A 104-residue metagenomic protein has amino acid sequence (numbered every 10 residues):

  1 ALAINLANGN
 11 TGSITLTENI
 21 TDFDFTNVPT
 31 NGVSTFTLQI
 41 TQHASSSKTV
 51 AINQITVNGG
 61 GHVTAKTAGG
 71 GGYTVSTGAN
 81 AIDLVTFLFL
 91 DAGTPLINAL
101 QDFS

Functional and structural regions predicted by a protein language model:
A1-N8: Extracellular beta-solenoid/beta-roll
N8-I14: Short carbohydrate-recognition loop motifs
T15-S104: Acidic, glycine/polar-enriched metal-coordinating patches/loops that mediate binding to polyanionic ligands
